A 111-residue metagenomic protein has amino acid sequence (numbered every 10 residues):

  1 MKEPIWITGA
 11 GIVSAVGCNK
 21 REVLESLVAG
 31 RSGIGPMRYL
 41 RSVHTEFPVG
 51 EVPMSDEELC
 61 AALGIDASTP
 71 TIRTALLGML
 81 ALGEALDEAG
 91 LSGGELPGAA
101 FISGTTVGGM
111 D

Functional and structural regions predicted by a protein language model:
M1-D111: Conserved "HGTGT" condensation-loop signature of ketosynthase/thiolase-family condensing enzymes that catalyze
